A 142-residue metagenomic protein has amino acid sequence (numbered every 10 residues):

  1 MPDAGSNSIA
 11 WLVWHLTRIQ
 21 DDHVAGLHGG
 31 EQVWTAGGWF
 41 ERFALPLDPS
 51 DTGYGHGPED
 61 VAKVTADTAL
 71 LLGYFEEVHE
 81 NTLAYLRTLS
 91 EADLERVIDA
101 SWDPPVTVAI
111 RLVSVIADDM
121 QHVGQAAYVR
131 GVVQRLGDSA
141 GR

Functional and structural regions predicted by a protein language model:
M1-Y54, V97-R142: Short, contiguous alpha-helical
P46-R96, V113: Acidic/histidine-rich alpha-helical segments that form the ligand environment of transition-metal centers
